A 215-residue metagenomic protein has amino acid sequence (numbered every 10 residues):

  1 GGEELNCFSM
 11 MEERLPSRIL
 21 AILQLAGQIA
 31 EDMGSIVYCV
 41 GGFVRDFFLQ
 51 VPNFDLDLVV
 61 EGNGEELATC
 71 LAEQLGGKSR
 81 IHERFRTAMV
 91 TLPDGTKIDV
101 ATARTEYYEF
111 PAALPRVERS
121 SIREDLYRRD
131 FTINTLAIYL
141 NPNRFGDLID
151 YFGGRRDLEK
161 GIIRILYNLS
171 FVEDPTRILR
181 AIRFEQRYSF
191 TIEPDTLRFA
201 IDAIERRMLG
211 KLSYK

Functional and structural regions predicted by a protein language model:
G1-K215: Catalytic cores of the polymerase beta-like nucleotidyltransferase superfamily and closely associated nucleotide
